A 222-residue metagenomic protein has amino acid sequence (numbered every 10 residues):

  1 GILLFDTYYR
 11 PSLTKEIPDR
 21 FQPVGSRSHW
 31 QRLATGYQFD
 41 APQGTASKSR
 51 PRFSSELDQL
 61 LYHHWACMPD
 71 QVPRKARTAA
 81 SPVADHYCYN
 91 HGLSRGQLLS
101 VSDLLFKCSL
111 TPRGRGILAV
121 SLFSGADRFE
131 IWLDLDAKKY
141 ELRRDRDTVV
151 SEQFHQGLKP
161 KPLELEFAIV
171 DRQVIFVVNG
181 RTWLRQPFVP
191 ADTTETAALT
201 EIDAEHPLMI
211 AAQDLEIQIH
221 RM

Functional and structural regions predicted by a protein language model:
G1-R221: Extended hydrophobic leader/signal-anchor segments used for secretion and membrane insertion
